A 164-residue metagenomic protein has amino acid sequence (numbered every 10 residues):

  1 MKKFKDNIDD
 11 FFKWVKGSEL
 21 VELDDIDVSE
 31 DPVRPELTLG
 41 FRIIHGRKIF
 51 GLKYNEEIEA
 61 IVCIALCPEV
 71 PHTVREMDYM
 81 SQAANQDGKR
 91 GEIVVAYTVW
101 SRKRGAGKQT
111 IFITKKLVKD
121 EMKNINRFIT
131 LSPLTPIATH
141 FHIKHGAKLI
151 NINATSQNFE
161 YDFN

Functional and structural regions predicted by a protein language model:
M1-L23, N164: Conserved N-terminal entry element of GNAT/NAT acetyltransferase domains
G17-L37: Conserved GNAT-fold acetyl-CoA-binding loop/helix
T38-A60, A65-H72: A short helix-loop-beta-strand connector motif used in the catalytic cores of GNAT acetyltransferases and, in some
F41, L117-I125, I129-L134: Preference for well-ordered, secondary-structure-rich cores of eukaryotic proteins
C63-V94: Conserved acyl-donor/pantetheine-binding loop and adjacent beta-alpha core of acyl/acetyltransferases and related
S101, F128-H140, N153-E160: Conserved beta-strand-loop-alpha-helix junction that forms the acyl-donor binding cleft
S101-K119: Conserved acetyl-CoA-binding loop-helix of GNAT-fold acetyltransferases
I143-N153: Conserved acetyl-CoA-binding loop of GNAT-fold acetyltransferases
